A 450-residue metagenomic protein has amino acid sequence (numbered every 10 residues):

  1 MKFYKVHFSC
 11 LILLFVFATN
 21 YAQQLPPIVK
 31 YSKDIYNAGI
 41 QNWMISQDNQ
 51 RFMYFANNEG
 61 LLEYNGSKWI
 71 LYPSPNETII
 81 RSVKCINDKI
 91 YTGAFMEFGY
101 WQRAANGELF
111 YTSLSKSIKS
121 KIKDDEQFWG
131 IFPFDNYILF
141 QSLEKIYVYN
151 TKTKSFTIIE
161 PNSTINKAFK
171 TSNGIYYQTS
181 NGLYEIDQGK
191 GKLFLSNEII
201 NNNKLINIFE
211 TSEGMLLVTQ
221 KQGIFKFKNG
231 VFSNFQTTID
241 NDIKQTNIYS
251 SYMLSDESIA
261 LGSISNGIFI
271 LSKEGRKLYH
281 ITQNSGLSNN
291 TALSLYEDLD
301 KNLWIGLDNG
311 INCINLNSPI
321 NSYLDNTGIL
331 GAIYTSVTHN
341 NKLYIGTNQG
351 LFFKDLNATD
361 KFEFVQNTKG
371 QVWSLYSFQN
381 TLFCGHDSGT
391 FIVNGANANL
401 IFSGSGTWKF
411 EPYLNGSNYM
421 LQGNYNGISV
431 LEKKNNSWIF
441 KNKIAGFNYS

Functional and structural regions predicted by a protein language model:
M1-S450: Carboxylate-rich, polar loop motifs that coordinate divalent cations or form catalytic acidic clusters
